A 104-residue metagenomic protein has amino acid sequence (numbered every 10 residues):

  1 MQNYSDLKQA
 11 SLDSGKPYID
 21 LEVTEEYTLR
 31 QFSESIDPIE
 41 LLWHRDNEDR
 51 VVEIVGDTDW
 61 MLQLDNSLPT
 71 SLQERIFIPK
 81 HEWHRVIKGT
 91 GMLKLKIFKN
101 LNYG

Functional and structural regions predicted by a protein language model:
Q2: Anionic-ligand-binding alpha/beta catalytic cores of soluble enzymes and soluble regulatory domains that recognize
S5, S11-G15, E48, M61 (+1 more regions): Motif-centric detector for short Cys/His coordination patterns
L7-F32: Transition segment at domain starts
E26-N47, F77-H81: Conserved short histidine dyad/triad with adjacent acidic residue
R45-M61: Short, conserved beta-strand element in jelly-roll/cupin
E53-V55, F77, I87: Well-ordered beta-strand positions
L64-E82: Short acidic-glycine-tyrosine-enriched beta hairpin
K80-G104: Ligand-binding loop in jelly-roll beta-barrel domains
